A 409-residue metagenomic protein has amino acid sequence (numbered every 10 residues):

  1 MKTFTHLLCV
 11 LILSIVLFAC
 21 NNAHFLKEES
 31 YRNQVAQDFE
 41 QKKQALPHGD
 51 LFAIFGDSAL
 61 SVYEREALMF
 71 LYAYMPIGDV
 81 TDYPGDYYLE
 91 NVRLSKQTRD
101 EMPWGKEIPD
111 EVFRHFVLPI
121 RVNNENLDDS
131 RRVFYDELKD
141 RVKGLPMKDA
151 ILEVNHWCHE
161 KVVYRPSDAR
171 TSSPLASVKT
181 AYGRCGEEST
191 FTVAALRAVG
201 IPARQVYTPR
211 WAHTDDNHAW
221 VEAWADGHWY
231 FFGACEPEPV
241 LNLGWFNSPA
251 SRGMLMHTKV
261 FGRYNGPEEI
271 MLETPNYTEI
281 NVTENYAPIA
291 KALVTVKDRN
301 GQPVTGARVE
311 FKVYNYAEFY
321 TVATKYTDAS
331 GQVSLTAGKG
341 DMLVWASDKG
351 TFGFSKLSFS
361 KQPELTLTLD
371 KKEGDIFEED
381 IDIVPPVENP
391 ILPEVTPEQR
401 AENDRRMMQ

Functional and structural regions predicted by a protein language model:
M1-L8: Bacterial N-terminal signal peptides that target proteins for export
L7, T171, R184-G186, V304 (+1 more regions): A compositional/structural signature marking long, glycine- and acidic/polar-rich segments with frequent tryptophans
C9, N217, P288-A290: Residues at beta-strand starts and edge strands
C9-V16: Bacterial N-terminal signal peptides
C20-I151, A198, A225, W229 (+1 more regions): N-terminal accessory/pre-domain segments preceding catalytic cores
D140-L145, A150-H156, R165-L175, G183-M271: Hydrophobic/aromatic-rich core segments of domains that either
